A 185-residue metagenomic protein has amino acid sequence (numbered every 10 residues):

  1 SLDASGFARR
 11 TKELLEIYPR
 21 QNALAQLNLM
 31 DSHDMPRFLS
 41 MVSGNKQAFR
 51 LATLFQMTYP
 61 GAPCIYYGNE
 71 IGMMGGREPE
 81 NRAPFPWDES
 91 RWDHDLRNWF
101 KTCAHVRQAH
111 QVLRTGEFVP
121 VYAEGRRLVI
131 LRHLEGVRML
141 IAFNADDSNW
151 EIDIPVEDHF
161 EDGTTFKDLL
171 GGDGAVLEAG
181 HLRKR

Functional and structural regions predicted by a protein language model:
S1-P63, L113, Y122-G125: Alpha-amylase-like alpha-glycosidases and glucanotransferases acting on alpha-linked glucans and related
G44-F49, P60-I65, N69-R185: Carbohydrate-interacting/catalytic domains
